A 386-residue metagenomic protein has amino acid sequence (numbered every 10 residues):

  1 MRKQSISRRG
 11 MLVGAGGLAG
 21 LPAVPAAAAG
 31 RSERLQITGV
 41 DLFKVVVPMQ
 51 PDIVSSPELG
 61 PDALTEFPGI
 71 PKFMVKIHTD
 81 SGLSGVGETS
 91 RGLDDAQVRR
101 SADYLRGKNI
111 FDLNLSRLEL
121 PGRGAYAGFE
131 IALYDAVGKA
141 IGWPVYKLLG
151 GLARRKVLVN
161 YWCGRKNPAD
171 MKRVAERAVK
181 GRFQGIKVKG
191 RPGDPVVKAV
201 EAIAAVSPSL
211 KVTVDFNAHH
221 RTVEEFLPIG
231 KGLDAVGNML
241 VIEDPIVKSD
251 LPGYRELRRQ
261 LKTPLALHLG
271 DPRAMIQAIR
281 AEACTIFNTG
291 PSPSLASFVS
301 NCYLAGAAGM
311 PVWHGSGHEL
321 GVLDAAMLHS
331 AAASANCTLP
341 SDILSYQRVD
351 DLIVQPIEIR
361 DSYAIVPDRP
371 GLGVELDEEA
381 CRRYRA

Functional and structural regions predicted by a protein language model:
M1-A29: N-terminal export signals
A23-P57: C-terminal segment of N-terminal export signals and the immediately downstream linker at the start of the mature
R34, G39-V46, I77-I141: Metal- or metallocofactor-binding catalytic centers and their adjacent structured scaffolds across diverse enzyme
S56, K231, N238, S249-P264 (+1 more regions): Shared catalytic-loop signature of beta/alpha-barrel
A63-P68, P121, A125, Q347: Short Gly/Pro-enriched turn/cap motifs at secondary-structure boundaries
G82, G142, I242, M327 (+1 more regions): Conserved, mostly hydrophobic/aromatic
G150-L261: Metal-dependent enolase-superfamily TIM-barrel catalytic cores that perform enediolate-based chemistry
D350-A386: C-terminal extensions of enzymes
